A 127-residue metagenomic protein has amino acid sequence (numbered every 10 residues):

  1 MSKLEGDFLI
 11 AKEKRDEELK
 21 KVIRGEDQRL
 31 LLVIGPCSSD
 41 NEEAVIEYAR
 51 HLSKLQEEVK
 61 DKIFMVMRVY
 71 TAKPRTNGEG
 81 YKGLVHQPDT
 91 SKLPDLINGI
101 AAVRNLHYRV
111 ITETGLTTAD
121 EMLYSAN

Functional and structural regions predicted by a protein language model:
M1-E26: N- or domain-start disorder-to-order transition segments that initiate the globular core
L4, Q28-R29, D61-I63, M67: Chitinase-like catalytic core of GlcNAc-active glycosidases
I23, A44-E47, V85-S91: Hydrophobic, well-ordered secondary-structure segments that either form specific early membrane-associated helices used
G35: Conserved, mostly hydrophobic/aromatic
S39-V59, L93-L106: Glycine-rich anion/phosphate-binding loops
K62-N127: Active-site-facing alpha/beta catalytic cores
